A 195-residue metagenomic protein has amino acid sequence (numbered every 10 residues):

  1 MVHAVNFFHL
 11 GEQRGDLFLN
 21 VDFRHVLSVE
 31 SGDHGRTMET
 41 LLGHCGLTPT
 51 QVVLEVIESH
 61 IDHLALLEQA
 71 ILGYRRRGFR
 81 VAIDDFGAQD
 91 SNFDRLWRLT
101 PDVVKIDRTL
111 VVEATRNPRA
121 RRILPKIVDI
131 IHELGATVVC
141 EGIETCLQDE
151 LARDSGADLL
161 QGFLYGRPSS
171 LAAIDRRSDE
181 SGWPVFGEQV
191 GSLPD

Functional and structural regions predicted by a protein language model:
M1-L66: Catalytic core of bacterial c-di-GMP phosphodiesterases, primarily the EAL and HD-GYP domains, capturing alpha-helical
H3, L19, L54, D85 (+3 more regions): Conserved, mostly hydrophobic/aromatic
G11, G46, R75-F79, T100 (+2 more regions): Glycine-centered loop/turn motif at secondary-structure junctions
H34-L41, L66-Y74, N92-R95, I123-I130 (+1 more regions): A general structural detector for well-ordered alpha-helical segments in enzyme core domains, enriched
Q51-H60, G78-G87, V112-T115, V139: Catalytic beta/alpha-barrel core
E58-I61, F93-D195: EAL-family c-di-GMP phosphodiesterase catalytic domain
I61, E68, G73, G87 (+1 more regions): Short glycine/proline-centered loop/turn elements that form peptide/ligand docking sites
A70-D84, I131-C140: Short beta-strand/loop segments at the ligand-binding rim of alpha/beta enzyme cores
